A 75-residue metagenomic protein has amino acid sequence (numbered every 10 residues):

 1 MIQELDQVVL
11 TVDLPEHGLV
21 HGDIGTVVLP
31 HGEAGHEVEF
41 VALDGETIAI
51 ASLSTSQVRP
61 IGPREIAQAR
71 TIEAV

Functional and structural regions predicted by a protein language model:
I2-I66: Basic/aromatic-rich interaction segments and small domains that mediate binding to polyanionic partners
P63-V75: Long, low-complexity intrinsically disordered regions
